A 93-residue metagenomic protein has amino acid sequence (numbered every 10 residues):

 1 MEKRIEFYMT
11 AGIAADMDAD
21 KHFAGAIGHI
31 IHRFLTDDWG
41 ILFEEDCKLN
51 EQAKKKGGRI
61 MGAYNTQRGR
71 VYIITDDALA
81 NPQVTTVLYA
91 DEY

Functional and structural regions predicted by a protein language model:
M1-G62: Compact soluble domain cores
K54-Y93: Short, compact, well-ordered microdomains
